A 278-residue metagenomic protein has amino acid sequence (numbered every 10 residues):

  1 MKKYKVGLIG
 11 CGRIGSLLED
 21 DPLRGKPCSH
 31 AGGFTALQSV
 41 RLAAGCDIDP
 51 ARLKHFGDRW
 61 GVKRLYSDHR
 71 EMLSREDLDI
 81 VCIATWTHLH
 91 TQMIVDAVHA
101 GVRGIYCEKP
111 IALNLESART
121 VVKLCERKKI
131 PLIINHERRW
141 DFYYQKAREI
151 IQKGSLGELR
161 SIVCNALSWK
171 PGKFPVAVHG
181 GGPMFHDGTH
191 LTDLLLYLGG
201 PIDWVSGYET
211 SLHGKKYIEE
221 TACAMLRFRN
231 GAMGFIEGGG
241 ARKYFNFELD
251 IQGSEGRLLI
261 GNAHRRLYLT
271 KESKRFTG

Functional and structural regions predicted by a protein language model:
M1-W60: N-terminal Rossmann-like dinucleotide-binding module
L8, Y106-C107, L132-I134, V163 (+1 more regions): Hydrophobic residues in well-ordered beta-strands that form the structural core
G12-G15, G25-K26, P131, R138-K215: Predominantly a Rossmann-like dinucleotide-binding segment in NAD(P)-dependent oxidoreductases
V40-A44, D79-V81, G181-P183: Short active-site oxyanion
V40-L42, L78, V102, L159 (+1 more regions): Core-facing hydrophobic residues within beta-strands of well-ordered domains
V62-H69: Conserved SAM-binding strand-loop segment of SAM-dependent methyltransferases
D79-I80, W86-T87, T91-R139, G154: Beta-strand-loop-alpha-helix segment that lines the small-molecule cofactor/substrate pocket of alpha/beta enzymes
H186, H190-Y268, E272: Contiguous beta-strand/loop segments that form the cofactor/metal-binding neighborhood of enzyme cores
